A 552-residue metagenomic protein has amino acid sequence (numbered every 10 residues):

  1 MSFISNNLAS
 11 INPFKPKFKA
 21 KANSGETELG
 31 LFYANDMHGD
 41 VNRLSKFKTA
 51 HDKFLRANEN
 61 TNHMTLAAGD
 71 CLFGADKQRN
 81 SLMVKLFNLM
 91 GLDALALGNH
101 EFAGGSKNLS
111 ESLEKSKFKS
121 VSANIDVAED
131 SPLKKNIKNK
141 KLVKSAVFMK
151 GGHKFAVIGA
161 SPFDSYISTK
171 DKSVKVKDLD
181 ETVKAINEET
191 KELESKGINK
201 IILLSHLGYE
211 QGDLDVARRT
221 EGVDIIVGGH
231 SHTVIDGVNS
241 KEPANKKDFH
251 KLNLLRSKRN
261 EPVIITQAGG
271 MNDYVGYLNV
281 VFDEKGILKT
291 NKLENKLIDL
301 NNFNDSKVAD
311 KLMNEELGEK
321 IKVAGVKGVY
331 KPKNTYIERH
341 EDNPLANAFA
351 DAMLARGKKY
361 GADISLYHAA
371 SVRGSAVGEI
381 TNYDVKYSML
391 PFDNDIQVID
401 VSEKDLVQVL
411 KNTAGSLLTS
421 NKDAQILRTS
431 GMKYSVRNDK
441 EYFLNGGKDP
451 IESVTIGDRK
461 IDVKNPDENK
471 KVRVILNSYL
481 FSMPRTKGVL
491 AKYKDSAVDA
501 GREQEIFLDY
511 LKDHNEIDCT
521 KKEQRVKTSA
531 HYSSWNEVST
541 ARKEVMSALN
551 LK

Functional and structural regions predicted by a protein language model:
M1-L8: Intrinsically disordered, serine/threonine/proline-rich low-complexity segments
F3, K115-S116, V385: Short alpha-helix boundary/capping motifs
N7, F14-K17, K21, A50 (+3 more regions): Compositionally biased, intrinsically disordered low-complexity segments
L8-I11, K386: Residue-level detector of alpha-helical hydrophobic segments embedded in or interacting with membranes
I11-F14, F18, N23-D299, L345 (+5 more regions): Acidic, metal/ion-coordinating pockets
T27-E28, Y33-D40, K177, E189 (+2 more regions): Catalytic centers of hydrolytic enzymes
